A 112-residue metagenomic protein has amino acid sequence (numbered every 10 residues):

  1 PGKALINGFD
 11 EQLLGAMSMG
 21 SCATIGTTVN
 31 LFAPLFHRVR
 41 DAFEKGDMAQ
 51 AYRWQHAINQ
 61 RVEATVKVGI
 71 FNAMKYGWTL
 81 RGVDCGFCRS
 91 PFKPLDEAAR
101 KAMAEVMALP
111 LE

Functional and structural regions predicted by a protein language model:
P1-V66: Catalytic alpha/beta core domains of metabolic enzymes, predominantly
M17-S21, N59-F92: Conserved short secondary-structure transition element at the edge of the structured enzyme core that lines
P34-H37, N72, K101: Residues on a specific face of well-ordered alpha-helices
F43, I58, R81, M107-P110: Alpha-helix boundary/capping residues
D84-E112: Flexible C-terminal active-site loop/helix
